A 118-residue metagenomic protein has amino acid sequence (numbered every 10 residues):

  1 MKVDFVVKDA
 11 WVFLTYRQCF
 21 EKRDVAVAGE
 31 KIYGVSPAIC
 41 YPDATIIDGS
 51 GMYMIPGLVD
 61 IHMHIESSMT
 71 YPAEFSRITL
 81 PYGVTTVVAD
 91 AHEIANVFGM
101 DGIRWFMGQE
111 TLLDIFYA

Functional and structural regions predicted by a protein language model:
M1-Y41: N-terminal metal-binding scaffold of metallo-dependent hydrolase/deaminase domains
K2-V7, Y41-A89: Replace "His-x-His-based motif
F13, H64, H92-E93: Catalytic metal-binding/acid-base residues of hydrolase active sites
T15, A26, G49, G57-L58 (+1 more regions): Glycine-centered flexibility motif
F20, S68, N96-G99: Alpha-helix N-cap/helix-start motif
V25-Y33, I65-E66, R77-L80, F106-G108: Short, low-complexity, polar/charged sequence segments that are solvent-exposed and flexible
G34, I46-D48, Y117: Structural signal for conserved beta-strand scaffold positions within catalytic alpha/beta enzyme cores
A73-A118: Divalent-metal coordination cores built from histidine and acidic residues
